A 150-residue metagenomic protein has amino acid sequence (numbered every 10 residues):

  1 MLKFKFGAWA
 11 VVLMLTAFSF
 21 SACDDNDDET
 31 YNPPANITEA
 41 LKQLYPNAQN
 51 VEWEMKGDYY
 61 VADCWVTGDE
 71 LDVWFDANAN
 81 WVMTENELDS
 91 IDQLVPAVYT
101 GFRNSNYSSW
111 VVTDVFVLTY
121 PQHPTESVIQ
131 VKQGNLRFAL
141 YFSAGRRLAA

Functional and structural regions predicted by a protein language model:
M1-A10: Bacterial N-terminal signal peptides that target proteins for export
W9-A17: Hydrophobic helical h-region of N-terminal Sec-dependent signal peptides in bacterial secretory/periplasmic proteins
F18-A22: C-terminal motif of bacterial Sec signal peptides marking the signal peptidase cleavage site
D24-D27: Bacterial signal peptide processing site
T30-A150: First exposed extracellular module after export/assembly in secreted or surface-exposed proteins
